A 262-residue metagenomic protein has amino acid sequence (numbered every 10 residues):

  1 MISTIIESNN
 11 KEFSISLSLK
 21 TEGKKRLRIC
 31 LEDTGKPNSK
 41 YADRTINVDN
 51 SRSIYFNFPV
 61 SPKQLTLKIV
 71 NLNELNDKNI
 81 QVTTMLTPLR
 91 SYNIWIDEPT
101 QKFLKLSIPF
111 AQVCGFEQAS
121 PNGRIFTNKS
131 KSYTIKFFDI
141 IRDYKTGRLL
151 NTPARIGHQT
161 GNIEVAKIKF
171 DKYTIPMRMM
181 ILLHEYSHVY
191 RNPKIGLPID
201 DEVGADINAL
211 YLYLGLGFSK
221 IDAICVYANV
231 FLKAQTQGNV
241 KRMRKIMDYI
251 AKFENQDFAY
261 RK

Functional and structural regions predicted by a protein language model:
M1-I140: A metal-dependent hydrolase signature that marks the N-terminal structural subdomain at the beginning of catalytic folds
T100-F103, Q159, D171-M180, P198-V203 (+1 more regions): Solvent-exposed, acidic/flexible segments
L106-P109, E185, K245, Y249: Charge-rich, solvent-exposed alpha-helical interaction surfaces
I108, I163, M180, V203-Y211: Solvent-exposed, polar/charged alpha-helical surfaces in well-ordered, non-transmembrane soluble domains, broadly
A111, G115, H158, R191 (+1 more regions): Generic helix-packing signal
Y133-T174, Y186-V189: Active-site scaffold of zinc-dependent metalloenzymes
I168-K172, P176, E185-G204, Y211-F218: Catalytic Zn2+-binding segment of zinc metalloproteases
L216-K262: Long, well-structured alpha-helical subdomains associated with metal-dependent extracellular/ecto-lumenal hydrolases
